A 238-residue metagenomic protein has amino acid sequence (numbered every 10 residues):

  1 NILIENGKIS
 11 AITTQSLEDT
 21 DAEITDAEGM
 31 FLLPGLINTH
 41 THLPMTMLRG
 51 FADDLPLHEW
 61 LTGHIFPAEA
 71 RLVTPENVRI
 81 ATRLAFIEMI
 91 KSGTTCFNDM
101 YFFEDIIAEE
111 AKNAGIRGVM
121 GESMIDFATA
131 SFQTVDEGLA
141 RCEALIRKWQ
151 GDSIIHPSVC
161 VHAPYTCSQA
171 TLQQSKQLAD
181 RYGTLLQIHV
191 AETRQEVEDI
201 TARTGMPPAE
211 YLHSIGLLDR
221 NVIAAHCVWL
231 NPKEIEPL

Functional and structural regions predicted by a protein language model:
N1-L33: Histidine-rich, glycine-flanked metal-binding segment
I2, G7, G29, H40 (+7 more regions): Divalent metal-coordination and catalytic microenvironments
T14-A22, E109-N113, E236-L238: Short loop/helix-cap segments at secondary-structure boundaries that form the rim of catalytic
E23-T25, I37, V119: Hydrophobic/aromatic beta-strand patches that form the interior of the parallel beta-sheet core in alpha/beta enzyme
D26, N38-H40, C96-N98: Short N-terminal targeting/anchoring amphipathic segment
G35-T46, L185-R194: Histidine-centered catalytic micro-motifs
R49-I116, G138-G151: Alpha-helical scaffold segments that flank or form the walls of functional sites
I106-W229, I235: Metal-coordinating catalytic core of metallo-dependent amide/deamination hydrolases
